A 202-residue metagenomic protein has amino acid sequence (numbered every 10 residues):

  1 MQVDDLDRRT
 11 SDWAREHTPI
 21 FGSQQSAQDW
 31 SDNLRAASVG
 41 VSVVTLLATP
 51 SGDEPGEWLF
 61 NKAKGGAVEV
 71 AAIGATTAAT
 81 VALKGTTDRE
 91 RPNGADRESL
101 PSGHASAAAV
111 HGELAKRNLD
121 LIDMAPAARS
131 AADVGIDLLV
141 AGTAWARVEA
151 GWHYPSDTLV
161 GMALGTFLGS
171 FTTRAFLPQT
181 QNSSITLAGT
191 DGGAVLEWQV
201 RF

Functional and structural regions predicted by a protein language model:
M1-P101, A105-R147: Hydrophobic alpha-helical bundle signature of multipass membrane enzymes
D88, L177-P178: Surface-exposed helix-capping loop/turn segments at secondary-structure junctions
L100, S184-I185, F202: Aromatic-residue hotspot detector
L100-G112, H153-F176: Alpha-helical transmembrane segments that form the membrane-embedded catalytic/substrate-binding core of multi-pass
I136-L164: Terminal transmembrane helical module of multi-pass membrane proteins
Q181-G189: Transmembrane beta-strand segments that form the barrel wall of outer-membrane beta-barrel proteins
D191-F202: Outer-membrane beta-barrel "beta-signal"
